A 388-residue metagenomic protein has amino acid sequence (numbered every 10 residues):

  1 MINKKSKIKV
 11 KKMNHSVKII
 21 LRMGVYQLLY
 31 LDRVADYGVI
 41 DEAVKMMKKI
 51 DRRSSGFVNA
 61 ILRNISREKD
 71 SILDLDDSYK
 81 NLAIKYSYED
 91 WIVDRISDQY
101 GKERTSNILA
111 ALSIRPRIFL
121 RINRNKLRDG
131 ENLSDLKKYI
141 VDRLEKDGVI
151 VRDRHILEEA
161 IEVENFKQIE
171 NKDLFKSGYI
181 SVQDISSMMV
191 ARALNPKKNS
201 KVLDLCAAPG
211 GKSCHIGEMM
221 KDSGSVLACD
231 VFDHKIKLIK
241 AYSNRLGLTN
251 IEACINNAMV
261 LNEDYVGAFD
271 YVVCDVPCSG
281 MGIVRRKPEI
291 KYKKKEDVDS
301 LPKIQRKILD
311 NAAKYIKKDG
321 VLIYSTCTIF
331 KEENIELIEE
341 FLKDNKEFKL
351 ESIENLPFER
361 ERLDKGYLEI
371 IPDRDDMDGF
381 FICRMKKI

Functional and structural regions predicted by a protein language model:
M1-I388: S-adenosylmethionine
